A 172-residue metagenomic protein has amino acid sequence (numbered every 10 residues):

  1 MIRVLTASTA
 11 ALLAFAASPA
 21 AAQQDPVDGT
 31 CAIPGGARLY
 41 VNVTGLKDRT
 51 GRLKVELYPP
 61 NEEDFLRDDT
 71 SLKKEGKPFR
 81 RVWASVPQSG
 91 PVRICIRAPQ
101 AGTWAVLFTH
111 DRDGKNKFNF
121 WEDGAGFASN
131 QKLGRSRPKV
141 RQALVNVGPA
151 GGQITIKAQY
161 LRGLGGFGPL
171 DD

Functional and structural regions predicted by a protein language model:
M1-V4: Positively charged n-region of N-terminal signal peptides that target proteins for export
T6-A16: Bacterial N-terminal signal peptides
A21-E62, L66, K117-D172: Primarily secretory-pathway and cell-envelope proteins
D68-A98: Tryptophan-paired
P87, P99-A101, D111, G148: A short, compositionally biased micro-patch
V92, P99-F108: A short tyrosine-centered beta-strand micro-motif
T109-D111, Q159: Short, loop-centered acidic/histidine patches that primarily coordinate divalent metals
D113-K115: Acidic carboxylate motifs that coordinate Ca2+ or other divalent cations, activating on Asp/Glu
